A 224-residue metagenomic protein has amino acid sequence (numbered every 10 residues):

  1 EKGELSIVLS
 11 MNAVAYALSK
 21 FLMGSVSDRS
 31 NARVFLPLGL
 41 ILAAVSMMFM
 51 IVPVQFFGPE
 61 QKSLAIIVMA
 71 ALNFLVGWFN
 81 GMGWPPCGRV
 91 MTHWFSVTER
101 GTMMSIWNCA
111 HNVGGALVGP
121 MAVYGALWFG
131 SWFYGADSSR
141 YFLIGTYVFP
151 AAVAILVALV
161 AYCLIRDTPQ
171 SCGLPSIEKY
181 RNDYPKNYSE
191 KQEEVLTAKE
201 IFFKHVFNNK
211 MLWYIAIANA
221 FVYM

Functional and structural regions predicted by a protein language model:
A13-F21, A116: Residue-level signature of mid-helix packing/kink "hotspots" within the transmembrane helices of 12-pass Major
S19-N31: Helix-to-loop junctions at the C-terminal end of transmembrane segments in multipass secondary transporters
I41-K62: C-terminal ends and interior cores of transmembrane alpha-helices in multi-pass membrane transporters/permeases
L72-A110: Cytoplasmic helix-loop-helix junction between adjacent transmembrane helices in 12-TM secondary transporters
G101-L127: Glycine-rich segments within core transmembrane alpha-helices of 12-TM secondary carriers
I144-C163: Symmetry-related core transmembrane helices of the 12-TM Major Facilitator Superfamily/SLC fold
S171-I215: Juxtamembrane intracellular "pre-TM" segments in multi-pass secondary transporters
